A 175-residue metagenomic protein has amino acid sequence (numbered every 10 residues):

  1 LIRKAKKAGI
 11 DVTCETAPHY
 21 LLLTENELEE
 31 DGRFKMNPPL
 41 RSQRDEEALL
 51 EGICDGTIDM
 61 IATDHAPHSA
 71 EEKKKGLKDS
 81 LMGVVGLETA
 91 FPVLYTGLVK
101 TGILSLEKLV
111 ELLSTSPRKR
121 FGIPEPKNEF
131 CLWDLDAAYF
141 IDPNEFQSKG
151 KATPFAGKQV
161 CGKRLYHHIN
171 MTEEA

Functional and structural regions predicted by a protein language model:
L1-I61: Histidine/acidic residue-rich metal-binding segments in metalloenzymes
A5, E27-E29, K75-L77, F146-Q147: Short, glycine/charged-enriched secondary-structure capping and boundary segments
P18, P67, A137: Short, glycine/acidic-enriched loop or turn micro-motifs at the edges of active sites
L21, A70, F140: Conserved protein kinase catalytic core
R33-F34, M60-I61, A66-C131: His/Asp/Glu-enriched, well-ordered alpha-helical/loop segment that forms or immediately abuts the divalent-metal
K35-D45, L81-G86, P154-G162: A short acidic, glycine-rich active-site loop that binds or catalyzes chemistry on phosphate/adenosine moieties
G76-D79, N128-A175: C-terminal cap of metal-dependent C-N hydrolases
